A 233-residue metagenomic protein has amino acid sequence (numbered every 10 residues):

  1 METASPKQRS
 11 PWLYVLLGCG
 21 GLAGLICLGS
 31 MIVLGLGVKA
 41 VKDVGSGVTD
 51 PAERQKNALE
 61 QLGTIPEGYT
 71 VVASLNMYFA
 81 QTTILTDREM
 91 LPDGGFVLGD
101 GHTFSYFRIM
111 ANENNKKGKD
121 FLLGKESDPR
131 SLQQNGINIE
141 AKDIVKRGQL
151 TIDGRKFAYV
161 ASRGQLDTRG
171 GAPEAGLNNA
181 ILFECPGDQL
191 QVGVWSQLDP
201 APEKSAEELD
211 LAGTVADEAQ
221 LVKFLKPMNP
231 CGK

Functional and structural regions predicted by a protein language model:
E2-V97, Q197-K233: N-terminal targeting sequences that direct proteins away from the cytosol to non-cytosolic compartments
A58, L122-N135: Short, non-transmembrane alpha-helical segments in secretory-pathway proteins
T64-G68, D153-R155, F183-Q191, K226-P230: Short, solvent-exposed coil/turn segments at beta-strand boundaries
Y69, L75-N76, A161-L166, I181 (+1 more regions): A mature extracytoplasmic/lumenal domain signature
L85, Y106-I109, F157-S162, A180-I181 (+1 more regions): Hydrophobic beta-strand residues in large extracellular and virion-surface proteins
T86-D128, W195-Q197: A short acidic-to-branched-hydrophobic micro-motif
M110-N114, Q165-L166, C185-D188, W195-K204: Short, flexible beta-strand-to-coil junctions
P129-G187: Signature of long, low-cysteine stretches enriched in small and polar/charged residues
